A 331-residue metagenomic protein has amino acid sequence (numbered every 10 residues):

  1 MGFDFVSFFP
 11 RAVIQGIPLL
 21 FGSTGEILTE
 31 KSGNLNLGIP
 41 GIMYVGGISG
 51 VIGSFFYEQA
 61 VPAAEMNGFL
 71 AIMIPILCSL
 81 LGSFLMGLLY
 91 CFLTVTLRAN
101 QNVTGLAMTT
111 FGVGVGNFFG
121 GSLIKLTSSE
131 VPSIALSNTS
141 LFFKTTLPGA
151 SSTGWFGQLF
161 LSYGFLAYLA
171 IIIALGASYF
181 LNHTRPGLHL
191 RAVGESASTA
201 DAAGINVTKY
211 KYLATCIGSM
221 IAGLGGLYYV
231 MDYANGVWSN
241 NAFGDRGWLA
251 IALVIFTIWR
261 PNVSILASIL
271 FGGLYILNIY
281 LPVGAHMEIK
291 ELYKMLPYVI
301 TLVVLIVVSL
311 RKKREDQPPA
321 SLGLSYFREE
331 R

Functional and structural regions predicted by a protein language model:
M1-S23, L35, S49, E58-I74: Membrane-interfacial amphipathic/re-entrant helices at transmembrane-helix boundaries
G22, G47-V51, V113-N117, A167-S178 (+4 more regions): Hydrophobic core segments of alpha-helical transmembrane domains in multi-pass membrane transport and ion-translocation
L28, I52, F56, L85-L88 (+6 more regions): Membrane-interface helix caps of multi-pass small-molecule transporters
A63-V115, Y275: Alpha-helical transmembrane segments within multi-pass membrane transporters and channels
G112-N182, A285-Y293, P319-R331: Transmembrane helix-bundle core of multi-pass membrane transporters and related energy-transducing complexes
Q158-V237, P261, L266: Helix-loop-helix "hairpin" substructures at the membrane interface of multi-pass membrane proteins
E195-A202, N206-K209, L281-R331: Cytosolic-side transmembrane-helix boundaries in multi-pass membrane proteins
A222, D232-Y298: Transmembrane alpha-helical segments in multi-pass inner-membrane proteins
